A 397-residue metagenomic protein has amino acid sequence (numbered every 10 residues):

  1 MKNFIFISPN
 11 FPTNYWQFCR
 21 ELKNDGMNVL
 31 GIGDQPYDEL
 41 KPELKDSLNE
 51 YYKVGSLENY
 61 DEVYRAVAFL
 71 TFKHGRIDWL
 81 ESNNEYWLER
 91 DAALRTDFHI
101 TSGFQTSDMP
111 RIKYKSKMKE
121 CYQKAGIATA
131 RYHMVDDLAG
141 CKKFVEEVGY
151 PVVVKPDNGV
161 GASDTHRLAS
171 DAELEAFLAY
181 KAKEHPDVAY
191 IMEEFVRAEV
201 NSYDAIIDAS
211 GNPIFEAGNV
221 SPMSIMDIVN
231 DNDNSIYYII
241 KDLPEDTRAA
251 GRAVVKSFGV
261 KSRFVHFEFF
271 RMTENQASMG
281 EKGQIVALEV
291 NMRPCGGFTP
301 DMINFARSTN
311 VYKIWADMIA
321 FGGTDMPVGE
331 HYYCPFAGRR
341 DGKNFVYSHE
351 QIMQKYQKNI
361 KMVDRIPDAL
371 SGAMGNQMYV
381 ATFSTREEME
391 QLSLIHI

Functional and structural regions predicted by a protein language model:
M1-S107, E387-E388: ATP-binding N-terminal substructure of ATP-dependent carboxylate-amine bond-forming enzymes
Y51-E58, H133-D137, H166-L168: Short acidic-hydrophobic, aromatic-tinged amphipathic segments that line or gate anion-handling sites
E62, G140-C141, E173: Short acidic active-site motifs
R95-D164: A conserved helix-loop-beta module that forms one wall/lid of the active-site cleft in ATP-utilizing catalytic domains
A128-A130, P151-V154, H166-S202, S224-S235 (+3 more regions): Conserved ATP-binding module of the ATP-grasp superfamily
I191, S262-F267, D325-H331: Flexible, glycine/charged-enriched surface loops at secondary-structure junctions
E194-V260, F264, R271, N275 (+4 more regions): ATP-dependent carboxylate/phosphate-activation module, predominantly the ATP-grasp catalytic core and closely related
I314-I395: Peripheral (often C-terminal) accessory segments that flank ATP-dependent C-N-forming ligase machineries
